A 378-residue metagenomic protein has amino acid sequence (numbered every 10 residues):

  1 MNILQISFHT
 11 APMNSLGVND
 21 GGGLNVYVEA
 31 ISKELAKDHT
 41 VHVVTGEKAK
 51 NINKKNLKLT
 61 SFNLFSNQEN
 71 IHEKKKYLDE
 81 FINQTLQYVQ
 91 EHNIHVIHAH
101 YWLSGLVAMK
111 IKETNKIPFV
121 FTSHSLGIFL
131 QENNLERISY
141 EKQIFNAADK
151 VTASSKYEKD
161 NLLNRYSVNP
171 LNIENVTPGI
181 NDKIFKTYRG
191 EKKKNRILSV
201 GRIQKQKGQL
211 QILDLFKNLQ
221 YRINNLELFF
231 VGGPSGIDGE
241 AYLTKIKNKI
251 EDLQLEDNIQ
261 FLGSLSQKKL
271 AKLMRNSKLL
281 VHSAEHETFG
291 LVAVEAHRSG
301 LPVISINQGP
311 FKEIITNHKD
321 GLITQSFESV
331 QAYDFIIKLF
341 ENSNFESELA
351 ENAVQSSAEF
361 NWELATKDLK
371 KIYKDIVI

Functional and structural regions predicted by a protein language model:
M1-I52: N-terminal subdomain of nucleotide-sugar transferases
Y157, G179: Carbohydrate-associated surface elements
E191-K207, L213-F216, L228-V231: Conserved donor-binding/catalytic core segment of Leloir-type glycosyltransferases
L243-K268: Nucleotide-activated donor-binding/catalytic signature segment of Leloir-type glycosyltransferases, i.e., the conserved
S264-L265, K272-S277: Short alpha-helical donor nucleotide-sugar binding micro-motif in glycosyltransferases
E285: Aromatic "clamp/platform" in nucleotide-sugar-dependent glycosyltransferases that forms part of the donor/acceptor
P302-S305, I315: Short hydrophobic beta-strand element within catalytic cores of glycosyltransferases and related nucleotide-activated
N317-H318, L322-S329, K338-S343: Conserved acidic donor-binding segment of nucleotide-sugar-dependent glycosyltransferases
